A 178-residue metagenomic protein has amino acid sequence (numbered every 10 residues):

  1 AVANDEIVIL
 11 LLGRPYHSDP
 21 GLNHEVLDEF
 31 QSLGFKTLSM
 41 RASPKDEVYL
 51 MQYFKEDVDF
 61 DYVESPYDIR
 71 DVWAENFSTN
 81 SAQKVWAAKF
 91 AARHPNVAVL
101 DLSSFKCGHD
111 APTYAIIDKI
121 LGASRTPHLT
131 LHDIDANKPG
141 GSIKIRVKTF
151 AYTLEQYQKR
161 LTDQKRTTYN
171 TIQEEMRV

Functional and structural regions predicted by a protein language model:
A1-V178: An N-terminal assembly and electron-transfer interface module characteristic of large anaerobic redox and radical
